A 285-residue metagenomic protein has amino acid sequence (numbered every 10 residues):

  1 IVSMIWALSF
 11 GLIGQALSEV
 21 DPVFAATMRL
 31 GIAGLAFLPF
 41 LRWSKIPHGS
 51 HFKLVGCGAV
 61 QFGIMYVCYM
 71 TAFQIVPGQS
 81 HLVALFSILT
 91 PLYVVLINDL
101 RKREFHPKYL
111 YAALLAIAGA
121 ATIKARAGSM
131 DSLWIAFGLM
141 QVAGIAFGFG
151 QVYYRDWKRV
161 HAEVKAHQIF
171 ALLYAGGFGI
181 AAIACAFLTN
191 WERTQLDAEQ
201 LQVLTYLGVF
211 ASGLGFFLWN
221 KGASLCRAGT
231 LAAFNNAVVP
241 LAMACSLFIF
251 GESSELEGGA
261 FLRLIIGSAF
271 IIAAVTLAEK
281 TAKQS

Functional and structural regions predicted by a protein language model:
I1-T27, A118, S129-D156, G179 (+5 more regions): Glycine-/small-residue-enriched transmembrane alpha-helix faces in small-molecule transporters and effluxers
M4-A7, G11, L38, G58-G63 (+8 more regions): Hydrophobic/small/kink-forming positions within alpha-helical transmembrane segments of polytopic membrane proteins
I5-S9, L41-V83, T122, G208-C226: Specific transmembrane alpha-helical segments of multi-pass solute transporters/efflux pumps, especially DMT/EamA
S18-V23, T27, P47-F52, A125-A146 (+2 more regions): Juxtamembrane helix-entry segments on the extracytoplasmic side of multipass membrane proteins
F24-L35, M70-E104, A228-F248: Specific alpha-helical transmembrane segments that line the substrate/conduction pathway and gating interfaces
A26-G31, N236-S285: C-terminal-most transmembrane helix of multi-pass membrane proteins
G34-L38, V94-D99, S129-T189, L218: Transmembrane alpha-helical segments that form core, pore/gating elements of small-molecule transporters/exporters
H48-K53, H81-S87, L100-T122, L133-F137 (+1 more regions): Loop-to-transmembrane alpha-helix entry segments
